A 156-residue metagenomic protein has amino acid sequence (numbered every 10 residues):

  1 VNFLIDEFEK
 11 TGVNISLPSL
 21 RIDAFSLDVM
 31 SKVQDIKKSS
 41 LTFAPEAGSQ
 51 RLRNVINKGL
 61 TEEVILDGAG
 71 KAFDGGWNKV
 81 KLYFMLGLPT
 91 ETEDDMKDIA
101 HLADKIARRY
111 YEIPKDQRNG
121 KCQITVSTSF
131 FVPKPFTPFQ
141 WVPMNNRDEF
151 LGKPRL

Functional and structural regions predicted by a protein language model:
V1-T125: Conserved SAM/AdoMet-binding glycine-rich loop
T128-L156: Radical SAM enzyme [4Fe-4S]-AdoMet core and its adjacent flexible, acidic and glycine-rich loops/tails across
